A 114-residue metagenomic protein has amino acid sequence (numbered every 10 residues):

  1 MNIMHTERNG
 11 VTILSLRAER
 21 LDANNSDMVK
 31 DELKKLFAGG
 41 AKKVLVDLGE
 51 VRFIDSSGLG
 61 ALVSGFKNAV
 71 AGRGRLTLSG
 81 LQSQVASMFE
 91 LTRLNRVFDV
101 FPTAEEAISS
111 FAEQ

Functional and structural regions predicted by a protein language model:
M1-S15: Short beta-strand/loop segment at the start of cytosolic alpha/beta domains
M4-T6, S79, F101: General small-molecule cofactor/ligand-binding pocket signal
R8-G10, S83, E105: Residues that form or immediately flank small-molecule/cofactor binding pockets and catalytic motifs
T12-L14, E19, D99: Structural signal for short hydrophobic segments within the conserved structured cores of catalytic domains across
R17, G49, E105: Conserved catalytic submotifs in the C-terminal HATPase_c
R20-F98: Amphipathic alpha-helical interaction surfaces in cytosolic regulatory modules
V100-Q114: A charged, well-structured terminal subsegment
